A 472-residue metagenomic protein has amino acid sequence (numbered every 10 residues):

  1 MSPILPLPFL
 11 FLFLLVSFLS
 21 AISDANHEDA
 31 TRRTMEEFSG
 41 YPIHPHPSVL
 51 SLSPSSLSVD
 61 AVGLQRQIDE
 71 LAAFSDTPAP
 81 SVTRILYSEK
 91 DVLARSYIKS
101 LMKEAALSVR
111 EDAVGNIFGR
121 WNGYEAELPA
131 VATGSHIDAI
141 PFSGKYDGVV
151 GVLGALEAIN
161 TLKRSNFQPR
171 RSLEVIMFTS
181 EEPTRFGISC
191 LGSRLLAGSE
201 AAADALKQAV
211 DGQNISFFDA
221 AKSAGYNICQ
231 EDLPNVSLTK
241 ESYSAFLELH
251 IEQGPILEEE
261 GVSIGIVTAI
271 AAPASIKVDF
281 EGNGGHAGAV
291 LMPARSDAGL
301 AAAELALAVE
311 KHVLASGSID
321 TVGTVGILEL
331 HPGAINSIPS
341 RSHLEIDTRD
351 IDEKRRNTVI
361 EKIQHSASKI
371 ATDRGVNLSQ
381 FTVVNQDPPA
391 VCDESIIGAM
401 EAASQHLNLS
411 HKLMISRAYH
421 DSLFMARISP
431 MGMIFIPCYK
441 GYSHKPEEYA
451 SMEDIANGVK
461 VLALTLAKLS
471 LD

Functional and structural regions predicted by a protein language model:
L5-A21: Cleavable N-terminal signal peptides of Sec/SRP-targeted secreted and luminal proteins
S17, A30-H46, T268-I270, H286-S316 (+4 more regions): His/Asp/Glu-rich mid-to-C-terminal helical/loop segments that flank catalytic regions of hydrolases
S17-P80, S337-I338: N-terminal hydrophobic or amphipathic helices/low-complexity stretches enriched in small/hydrophobic/Pro/Gly
T34-E37, S180-E181, R185-K354: Midchain, well-structured core segments that form catalytic/ion-binding scaffolds
V49-L50, S58-G144, L162: Acidic/His- and Gly-rich active-site-bordering loop/insert found across diverse amide/peptide-bond hydrolases
S56-V59, L64-E70, F74-T77, V131-S135 (+2 more regions): Zn-dependent metallopeptidase/amidohydrolase metal-coordination segment
S58, T77, N214-T268, A306-L314 (+2 more regions): Active-site-adjacent substrate-binding region of metalloamidase/peptidase-like peptide-processing proteins
T133-S135, F142-E182, A274-F280, H286-H312 (+3 more regions): Alpha-helical metal-binding/catalytic segments enriched in His/Glu/Asp
